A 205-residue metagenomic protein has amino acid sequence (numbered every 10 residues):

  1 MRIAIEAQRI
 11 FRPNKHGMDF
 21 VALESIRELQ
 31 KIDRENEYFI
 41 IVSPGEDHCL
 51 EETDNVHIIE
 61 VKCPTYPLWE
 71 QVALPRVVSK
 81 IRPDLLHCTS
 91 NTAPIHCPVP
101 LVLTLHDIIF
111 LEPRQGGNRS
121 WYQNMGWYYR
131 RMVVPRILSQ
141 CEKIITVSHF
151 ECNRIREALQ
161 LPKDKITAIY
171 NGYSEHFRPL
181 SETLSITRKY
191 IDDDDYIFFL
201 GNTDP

Functional and structural regions predicted by a protein language model:
M1-P205: Carbohydrate transferase catalytic cores enriched for Leloir-type hexosyltransferases
